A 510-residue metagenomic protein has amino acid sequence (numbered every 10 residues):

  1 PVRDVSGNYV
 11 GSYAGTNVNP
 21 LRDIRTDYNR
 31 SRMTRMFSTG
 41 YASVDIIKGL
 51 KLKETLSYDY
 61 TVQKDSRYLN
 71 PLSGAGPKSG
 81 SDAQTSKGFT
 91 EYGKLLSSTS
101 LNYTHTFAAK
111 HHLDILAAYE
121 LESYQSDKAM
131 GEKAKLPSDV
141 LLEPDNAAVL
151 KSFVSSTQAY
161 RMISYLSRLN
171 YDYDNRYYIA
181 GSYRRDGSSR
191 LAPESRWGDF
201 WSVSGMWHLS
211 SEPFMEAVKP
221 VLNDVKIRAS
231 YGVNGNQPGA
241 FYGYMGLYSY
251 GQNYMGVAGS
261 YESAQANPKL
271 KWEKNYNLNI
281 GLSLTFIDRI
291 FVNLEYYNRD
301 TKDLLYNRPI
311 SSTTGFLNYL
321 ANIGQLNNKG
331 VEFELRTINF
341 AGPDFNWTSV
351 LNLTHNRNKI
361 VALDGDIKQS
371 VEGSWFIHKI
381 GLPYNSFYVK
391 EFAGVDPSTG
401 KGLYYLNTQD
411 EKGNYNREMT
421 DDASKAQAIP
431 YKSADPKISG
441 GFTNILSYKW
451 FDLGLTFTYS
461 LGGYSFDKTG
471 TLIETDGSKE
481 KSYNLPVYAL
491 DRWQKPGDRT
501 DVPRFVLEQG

Functional and structural regions predicted by a protein language model:
P1, I46, N70, F286 (+3 more regions): Proline-rich low-complexity regions
P1, N8, D23-R30, A42-D45 (+4 more regions): Residues embedded in well-ordered regular secondary structure
V10-L69, S79-L382, L446-K449: Extracellular/periplasmic, surface-exposed regions of secreted and cell-surface proteins
L69-P71, G131-A134, D366-K368, T458-L461 (+1 more regions): Short Gly/aromatic-enriched secondary-structure transition segments
G74: Conserved catalytic cysteine-centered active-site region of acyl-thioester-dependent Claisen-condensing enzymes
P77, V149, S188, S460-G510: Extracytoplasmic gating/loop element in the C-terminal half of outer-membrane beta-barrel translocons and assembly
A321, F340-A434, S465, E474 (+2 more regions): Conserved small-residue
S433-D467: Glycine-rich, aromatic-lined ligand/substrate-binding cores of catalytic and carbohydrate-binding domains
